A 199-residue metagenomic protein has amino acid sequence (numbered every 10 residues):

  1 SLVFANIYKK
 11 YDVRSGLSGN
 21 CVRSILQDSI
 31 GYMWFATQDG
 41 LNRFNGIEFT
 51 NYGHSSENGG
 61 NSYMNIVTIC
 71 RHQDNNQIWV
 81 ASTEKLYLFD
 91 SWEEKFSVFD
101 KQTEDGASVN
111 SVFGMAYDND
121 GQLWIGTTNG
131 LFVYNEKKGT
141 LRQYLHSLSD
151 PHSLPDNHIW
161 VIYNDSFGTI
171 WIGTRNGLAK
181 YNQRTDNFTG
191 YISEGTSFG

Functional and structural regions predicted by a protein language model:
S1-G199: Carboxylate-rich, polar loop motifs that coordinate divalent cations or form catalytic acidic clusters
